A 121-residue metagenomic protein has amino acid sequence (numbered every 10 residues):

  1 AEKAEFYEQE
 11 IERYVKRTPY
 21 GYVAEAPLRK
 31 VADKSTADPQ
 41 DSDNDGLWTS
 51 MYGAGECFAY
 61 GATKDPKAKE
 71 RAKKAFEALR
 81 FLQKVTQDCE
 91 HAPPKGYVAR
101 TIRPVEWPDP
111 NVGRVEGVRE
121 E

Functional and structural regions predicted by a protein language model:
A1-K3, P110: General structural signal for secondary-structure boundaries
K3-K34, A72-D88: Long, well-ordered core segments of solenoidal/helical folds
K34-T49, E121: Solvent-exposed loop and edge beta-strand segments that line ligand/cofactor-binding and catalytic clefts
Q40, T63, K67-E70: A structural signal for alpha-helical segments
W48-M51, E77: Residue-level detector of short, conserved catalytic/binding motifs and their immediate flanks
S50-P66: Well-ordered alpha-helical scaffold segments within catalytic/enzyme domains
K67-E121: Extended ligand-binding groove/face enriched in aromatic
